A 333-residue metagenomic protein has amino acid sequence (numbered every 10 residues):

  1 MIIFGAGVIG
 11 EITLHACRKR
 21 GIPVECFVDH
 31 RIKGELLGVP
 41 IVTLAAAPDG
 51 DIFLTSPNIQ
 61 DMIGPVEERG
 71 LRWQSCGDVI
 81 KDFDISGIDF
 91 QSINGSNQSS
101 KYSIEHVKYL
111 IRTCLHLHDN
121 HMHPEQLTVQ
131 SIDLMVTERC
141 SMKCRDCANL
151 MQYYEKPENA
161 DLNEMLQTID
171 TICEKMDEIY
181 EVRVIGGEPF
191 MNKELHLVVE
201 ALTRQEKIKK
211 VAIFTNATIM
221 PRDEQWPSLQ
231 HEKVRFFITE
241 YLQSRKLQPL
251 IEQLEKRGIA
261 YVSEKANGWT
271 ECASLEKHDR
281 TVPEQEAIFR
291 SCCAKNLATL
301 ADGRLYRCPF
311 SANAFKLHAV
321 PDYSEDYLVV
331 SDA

Functional and structural regions predicted by a protein language model:
M1-C17: Glycine-rich adenosine-cofactor-binding loop
F4-V8, H30-R31, F53-I59, G77 (+2 more regions): Structural motif
R20, I32-K101: Phosphate-bearing ligand-interacting subdomains that bind or position ATP/ADP/UDP/GDP/NAD(P) or nucleotide-linked
Y102-I213, M220: Conserved alpha-helical substructure of the radical SAM core
I172-M176, Q225-E232, L254: Acidic (Asp/Glu)-rich catalytic clusters
K233-Q243, V262-A266: Non-cysteine beta-strand/loop elements that form the S-adenosyl-L-methionine
G258-E271, F310-A333: C-terminal accessory region of radical SAM enzymes
L305-Y306: Hydrophobic "anchor" residues
